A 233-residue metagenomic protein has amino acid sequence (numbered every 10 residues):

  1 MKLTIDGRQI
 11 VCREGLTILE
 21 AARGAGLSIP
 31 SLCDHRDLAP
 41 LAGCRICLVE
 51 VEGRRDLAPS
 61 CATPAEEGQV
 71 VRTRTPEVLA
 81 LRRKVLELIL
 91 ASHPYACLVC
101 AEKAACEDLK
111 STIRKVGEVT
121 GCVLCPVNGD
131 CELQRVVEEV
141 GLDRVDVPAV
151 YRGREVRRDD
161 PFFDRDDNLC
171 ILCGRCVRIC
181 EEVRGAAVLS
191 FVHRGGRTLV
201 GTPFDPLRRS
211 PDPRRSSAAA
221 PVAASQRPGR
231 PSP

Functional and structural regions predicted by a protein language model:
M1-A219, A223-R227, P231: Ferredoxin-type iron-sulfur electron-transfer modules and their immediate structural context
